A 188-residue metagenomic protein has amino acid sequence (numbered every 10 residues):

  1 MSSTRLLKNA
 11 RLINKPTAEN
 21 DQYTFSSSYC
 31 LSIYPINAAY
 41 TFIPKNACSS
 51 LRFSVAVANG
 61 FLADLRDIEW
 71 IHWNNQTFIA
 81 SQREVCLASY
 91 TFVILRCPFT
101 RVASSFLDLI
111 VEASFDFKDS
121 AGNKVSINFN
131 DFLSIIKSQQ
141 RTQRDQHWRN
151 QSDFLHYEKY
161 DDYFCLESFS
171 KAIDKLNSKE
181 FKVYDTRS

Functional and structural regions predicted by a protein language model:
M1-S188: Membrane-interface amphipathic segments in extracytoplasmic regions
